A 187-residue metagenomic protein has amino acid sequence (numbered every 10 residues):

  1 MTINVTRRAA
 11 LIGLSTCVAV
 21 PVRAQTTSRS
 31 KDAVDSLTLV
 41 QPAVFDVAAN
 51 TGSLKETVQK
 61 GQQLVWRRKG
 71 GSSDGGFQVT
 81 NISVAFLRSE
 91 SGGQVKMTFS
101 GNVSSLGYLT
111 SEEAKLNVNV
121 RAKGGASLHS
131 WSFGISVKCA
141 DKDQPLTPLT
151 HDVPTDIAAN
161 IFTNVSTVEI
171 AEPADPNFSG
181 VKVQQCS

Functional and structural regions predicted by a protein language model:
T2-C17: N-terminal secretory signal peptides and thylakoid transit peptides that target proteins across membranes
A19-P21: N-terminal signal peptide c-region/cleavage motif recognized by signal peptidases
K31-G93: Transition segment at domain starts
V95-V103: Short, well-ordered beta-strand segments enriched in hydrophobic/aromatic residues
S105-G107, G124: Short, acidic/polar linear motifs in exposed loop/turn regions
T110-L116: Short coil-to-beta strand junction motifs in C2/discoidin
S127-G180, Q185: Short, solvent-exposed, Trp/other aromatic-anchored flexible loops in extracytoplasmic proteins
